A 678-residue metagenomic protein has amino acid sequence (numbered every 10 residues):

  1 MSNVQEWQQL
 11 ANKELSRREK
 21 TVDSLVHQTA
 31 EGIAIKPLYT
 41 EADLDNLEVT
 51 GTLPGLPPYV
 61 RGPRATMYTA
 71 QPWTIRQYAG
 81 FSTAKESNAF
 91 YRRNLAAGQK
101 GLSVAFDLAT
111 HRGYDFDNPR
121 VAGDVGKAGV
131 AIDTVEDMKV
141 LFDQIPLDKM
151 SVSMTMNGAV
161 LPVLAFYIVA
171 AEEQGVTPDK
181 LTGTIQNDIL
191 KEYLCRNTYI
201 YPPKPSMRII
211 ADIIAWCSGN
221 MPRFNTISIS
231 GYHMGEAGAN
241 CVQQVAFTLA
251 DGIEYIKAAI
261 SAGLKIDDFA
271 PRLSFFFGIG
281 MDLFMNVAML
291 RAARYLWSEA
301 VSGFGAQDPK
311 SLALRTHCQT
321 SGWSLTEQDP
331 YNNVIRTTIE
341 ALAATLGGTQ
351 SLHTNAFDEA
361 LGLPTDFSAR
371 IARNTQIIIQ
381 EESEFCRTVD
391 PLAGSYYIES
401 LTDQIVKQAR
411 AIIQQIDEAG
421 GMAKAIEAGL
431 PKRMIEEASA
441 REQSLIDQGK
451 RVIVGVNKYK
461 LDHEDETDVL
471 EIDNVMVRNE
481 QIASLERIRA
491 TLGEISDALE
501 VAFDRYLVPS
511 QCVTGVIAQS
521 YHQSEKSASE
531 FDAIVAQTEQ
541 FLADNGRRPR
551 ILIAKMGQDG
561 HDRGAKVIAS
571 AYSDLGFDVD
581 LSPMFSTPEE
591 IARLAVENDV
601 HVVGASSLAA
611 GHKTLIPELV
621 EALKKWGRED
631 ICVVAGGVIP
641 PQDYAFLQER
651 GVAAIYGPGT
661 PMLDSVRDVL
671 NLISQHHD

Functional and structural regions predicted by a protein language model:
M1-E136, L141-D148, A171-V176, A411-E418 (+11 more regions): Acidic/polar, glycine-rich intrinsically disordered N-terminal extensions of enzymes
S2-K36, E41, N46-L47, L164 (+2 more regions): Gly/Pro-rich turn-and-neighbor structural signature
R17-R18, A96-L102, Q144-M150, A170-T182 (+13 more regions): Secondary-structure transition/capping motifs at alpha-helix termini and the adjoining loop/turn into the next element
P37, W73-A79, L102-V104, A128 (+7 more regions): Hydrophobic faces of well-ordered beta-strands that scaffold small-molecule active sites in alpha/beta enzyme cores
Q99, V121-I260, N286-A300, P330-T338 (+5 more regions): Active-site cavity-forming subdomains of large catalytic enzyme subunits
A122-K127, E192-Y201, M234-G238, F277-D282 (+9 more regions): Short beta-alpha connecting loops at secondary-structure transitions that line or flank enzyme active sites
V163, G238-A246, G280-A292, T320-V334 (+4 more regions): Short glycine/threonine-rich loop-to-helix capping motif typified by GTGT followed within a few residues by an Asp-Pro
D188-K191, S206-L264, I335-I413, A419 (+1 more regions): Mobile "lid/hinge" segments at catalytic clefts and subdomain interfaces of large enzymes
